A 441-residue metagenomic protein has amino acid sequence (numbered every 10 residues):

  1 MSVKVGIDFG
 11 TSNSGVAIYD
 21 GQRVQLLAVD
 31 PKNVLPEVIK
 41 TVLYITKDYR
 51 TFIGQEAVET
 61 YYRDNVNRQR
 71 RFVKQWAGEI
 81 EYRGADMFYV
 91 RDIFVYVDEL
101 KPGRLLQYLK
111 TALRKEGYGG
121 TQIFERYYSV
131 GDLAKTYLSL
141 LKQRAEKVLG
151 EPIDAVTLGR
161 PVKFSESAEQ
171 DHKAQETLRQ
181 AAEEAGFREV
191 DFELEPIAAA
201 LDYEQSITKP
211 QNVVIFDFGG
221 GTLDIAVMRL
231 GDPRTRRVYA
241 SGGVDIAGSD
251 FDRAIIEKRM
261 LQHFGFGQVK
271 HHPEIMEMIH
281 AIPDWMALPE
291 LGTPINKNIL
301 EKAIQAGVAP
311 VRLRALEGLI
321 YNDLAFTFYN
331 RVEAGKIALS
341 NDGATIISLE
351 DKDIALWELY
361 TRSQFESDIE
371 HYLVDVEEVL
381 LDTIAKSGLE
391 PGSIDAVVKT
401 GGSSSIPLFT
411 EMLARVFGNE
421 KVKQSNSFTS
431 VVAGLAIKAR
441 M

Functional and structural regions predicted by a protein language model:
M1-G119, A247-S249, R253-M278: Early-domain small/polar-rich strand-loop-helix modules and first-structured segments of the mature chain
M1-T11, V16-A17, G21-V24, Y89-I215 (+2 more regions): Nucleotide/phosphate-binding catalytic cleft detector across ATP-hydrolyzing and phosphate-transferring enzymes
I7-N13, I215-D224, G231, A247-S249 (+2 more regions): A short acidic Gly-Thr/Ser loop motif
K32, P36-I45, F52-R68, L230-L349: Phosphate-binding glycine-rich/basic clefts of nucleotide- and phosphate-handling proteins, predominantly
K142-V156, E377-D395: Phosphate/pyrophosphate-binding loops at sites that engage ATP/ADP/AMP, CoA/4′-phosphopantetheine, polyphosphate
L158-D171, L324-A325, S393-L413: Glycine-rich phosphate-binding loops at beta-strand->alpha-helix junctions
A185-E193, T410-A436: Conserved phosphate-binding/catalytic loops in two-lobed NTP-binding clefts
V379-G392, I406-E420: ATP-binding/phosphotransfer module of carbohydrate and carboxylate kinases, centering on a glycine-rich
